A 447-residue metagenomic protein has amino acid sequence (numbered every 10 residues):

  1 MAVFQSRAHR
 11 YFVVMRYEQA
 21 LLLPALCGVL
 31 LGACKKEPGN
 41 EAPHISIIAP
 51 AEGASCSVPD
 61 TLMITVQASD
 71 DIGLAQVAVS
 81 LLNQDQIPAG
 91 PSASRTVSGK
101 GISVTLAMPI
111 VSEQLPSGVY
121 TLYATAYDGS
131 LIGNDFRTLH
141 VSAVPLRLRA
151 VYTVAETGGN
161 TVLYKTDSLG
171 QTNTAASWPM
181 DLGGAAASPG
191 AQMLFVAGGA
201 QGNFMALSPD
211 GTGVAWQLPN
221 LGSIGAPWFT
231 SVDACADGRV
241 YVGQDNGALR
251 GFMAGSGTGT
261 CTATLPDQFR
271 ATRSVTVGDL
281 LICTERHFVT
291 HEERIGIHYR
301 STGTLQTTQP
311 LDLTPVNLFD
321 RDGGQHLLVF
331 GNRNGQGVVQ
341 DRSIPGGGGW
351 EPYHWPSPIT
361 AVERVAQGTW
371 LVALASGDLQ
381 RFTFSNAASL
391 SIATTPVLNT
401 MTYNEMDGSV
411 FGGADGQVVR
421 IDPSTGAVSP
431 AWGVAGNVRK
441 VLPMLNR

Functional and structural regions predicted by a protein language model:
F4-V58, S130, N134-T138: Bacterial Sec-dependent N-terminal signal peptides
A54, I64-I72, D128: Extracellular acidic, Ser/Thr/Pro-rich low-complexity tracts
I110, T138-A176: An edge-strand/N-cap motif at the start of beta-rich repeat modules
A124-A126: Conserved structural position at the C-terminal beta-strand of extracellular beta-sandwich adhesion modules
T157-T166, Q201-S208, N246-M253, F288-I297 (+3 more regions): Structural motif
L169-P179, G213-S223, T258-L265, G303-L311 (+3 more regions): A short beta-strand motif characteristic of beta-propeller blades
P179-Q192, S223-D237, P266-G278, P310-G324 (+3 more regions): Repeated scaffold domains used in trafficking and secretory/extracellular systems, primarily beta-propellers
G413-R447: Blade-level signature of beta-propeller repeat domains, shared across WD40, Kelch, NHL, RCC1 and BNR/Asp-box propellers
